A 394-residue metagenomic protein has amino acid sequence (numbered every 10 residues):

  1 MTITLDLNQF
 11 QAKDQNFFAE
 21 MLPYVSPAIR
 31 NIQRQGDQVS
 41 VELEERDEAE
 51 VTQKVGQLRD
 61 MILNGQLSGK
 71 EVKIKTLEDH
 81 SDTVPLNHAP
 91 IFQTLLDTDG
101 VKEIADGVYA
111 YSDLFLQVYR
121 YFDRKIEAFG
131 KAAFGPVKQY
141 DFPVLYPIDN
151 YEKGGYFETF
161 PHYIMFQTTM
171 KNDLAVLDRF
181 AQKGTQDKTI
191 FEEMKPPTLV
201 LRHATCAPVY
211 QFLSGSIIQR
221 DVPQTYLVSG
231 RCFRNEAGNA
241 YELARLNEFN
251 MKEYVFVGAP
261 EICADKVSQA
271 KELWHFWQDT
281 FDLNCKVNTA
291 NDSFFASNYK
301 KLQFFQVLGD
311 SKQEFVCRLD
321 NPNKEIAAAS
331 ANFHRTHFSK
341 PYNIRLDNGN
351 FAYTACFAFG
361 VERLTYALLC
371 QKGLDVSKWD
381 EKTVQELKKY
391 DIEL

Functional and structural regions predicted by a protein language model:
T2-K13, Y24-P27, R34-Q35, E42-L394: TRNA-recognition modules of translation machinery and tRNA-sensing kinases, especially anticodon-binding
